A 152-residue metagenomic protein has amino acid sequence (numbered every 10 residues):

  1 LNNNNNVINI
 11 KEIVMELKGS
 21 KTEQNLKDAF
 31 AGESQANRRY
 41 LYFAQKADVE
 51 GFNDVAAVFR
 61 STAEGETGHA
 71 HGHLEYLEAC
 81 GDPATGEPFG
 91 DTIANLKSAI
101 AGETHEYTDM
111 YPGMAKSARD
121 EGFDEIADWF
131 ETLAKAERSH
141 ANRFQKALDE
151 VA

Functional and structural regions predicted by a protein language model:
L1-V14: Short, Lys/Arg-enriched N-terminal segments with co-localized hydrophobic residues within the first ~10-30 amino acids
V14-A152: Non-heme di-metal
